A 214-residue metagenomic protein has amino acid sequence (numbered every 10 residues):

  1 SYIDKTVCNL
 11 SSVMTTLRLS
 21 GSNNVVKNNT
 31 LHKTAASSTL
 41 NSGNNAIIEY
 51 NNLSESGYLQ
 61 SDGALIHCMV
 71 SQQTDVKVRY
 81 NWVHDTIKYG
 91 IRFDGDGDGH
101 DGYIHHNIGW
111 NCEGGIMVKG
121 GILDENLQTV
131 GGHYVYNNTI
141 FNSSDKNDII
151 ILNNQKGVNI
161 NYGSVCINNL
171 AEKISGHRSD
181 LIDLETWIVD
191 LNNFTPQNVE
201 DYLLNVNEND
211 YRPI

Functional and structural regions predicted by a protein language model:
S1, T6, N24, N29 (+9 more regions): Consensus "Asn ladder" position of solenoid repeat domains
V7-T15, L19, A35-G43, G57-A64 (+5 more regions): Short glycine/acidic-rich loop motifs that flank beta-strands on beta-rich extracellular proteins
S12, G43, S61, Q73 (+4 more regions): Short, solvent-exposed loop/turn segments at the edges of secondary structure
R18-L19, L40, V70, D94-D96 (+2 more regions): Residue-level marker of regulatory loop/turn positions in helix-turn-helix DNA-binding domains and in histidine
V25-K27, K33, S61, C68 (+3 more regions): Extracellular, surface-exposed repeat architectures
I47, N52-G57, A64-L65, S71-D75 (+2 more regions): Extended non-membrane alpha-helical scaffolds
G95, D101-R212: Predominantly extracellular beta-rich ligand-binding scaffolds that present long acidic/polar faces for carbohydrate
